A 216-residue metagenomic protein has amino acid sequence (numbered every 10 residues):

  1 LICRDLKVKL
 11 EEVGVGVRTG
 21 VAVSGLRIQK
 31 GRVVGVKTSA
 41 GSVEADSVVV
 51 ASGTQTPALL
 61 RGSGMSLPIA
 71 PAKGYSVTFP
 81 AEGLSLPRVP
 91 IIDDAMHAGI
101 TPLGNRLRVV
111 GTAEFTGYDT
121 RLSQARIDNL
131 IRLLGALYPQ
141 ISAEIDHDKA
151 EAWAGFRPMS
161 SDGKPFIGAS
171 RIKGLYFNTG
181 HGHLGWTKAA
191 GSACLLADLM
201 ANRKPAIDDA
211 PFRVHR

Functional and structural regions predicted by a protein language model:
L1-D46: Helical element adjacent to the flavin cofactor pocket in flavoenzyme catalytic cores
L1-V8, R121-D128, T187: Short beta-strand to alpha-helix junction loop
K9-V13, G62, L195, L199-R203: Active-site catalytic microenvironments for nucleophilic, acid-base chemistry
G14-G16, L107, L175: Short, conserved active-site loop motifs that form the nucleotide-linked donor/cofactor pocket
R18, V49, Y176-N178: Hydrophobic/aromatic beta-strand patches that form the interior of the parallel beta-sheet core in alpha/beta enzyme
G25-I28, R32-V33, G41-K173: Active-site substrate-recognition segment that forms the wall of the catalytic cavity or substrate channel
A169-R216: C-terminal lid/capping helical subdomain adjacent to the catalytic/cofactor pocket in oxidative enzymes
